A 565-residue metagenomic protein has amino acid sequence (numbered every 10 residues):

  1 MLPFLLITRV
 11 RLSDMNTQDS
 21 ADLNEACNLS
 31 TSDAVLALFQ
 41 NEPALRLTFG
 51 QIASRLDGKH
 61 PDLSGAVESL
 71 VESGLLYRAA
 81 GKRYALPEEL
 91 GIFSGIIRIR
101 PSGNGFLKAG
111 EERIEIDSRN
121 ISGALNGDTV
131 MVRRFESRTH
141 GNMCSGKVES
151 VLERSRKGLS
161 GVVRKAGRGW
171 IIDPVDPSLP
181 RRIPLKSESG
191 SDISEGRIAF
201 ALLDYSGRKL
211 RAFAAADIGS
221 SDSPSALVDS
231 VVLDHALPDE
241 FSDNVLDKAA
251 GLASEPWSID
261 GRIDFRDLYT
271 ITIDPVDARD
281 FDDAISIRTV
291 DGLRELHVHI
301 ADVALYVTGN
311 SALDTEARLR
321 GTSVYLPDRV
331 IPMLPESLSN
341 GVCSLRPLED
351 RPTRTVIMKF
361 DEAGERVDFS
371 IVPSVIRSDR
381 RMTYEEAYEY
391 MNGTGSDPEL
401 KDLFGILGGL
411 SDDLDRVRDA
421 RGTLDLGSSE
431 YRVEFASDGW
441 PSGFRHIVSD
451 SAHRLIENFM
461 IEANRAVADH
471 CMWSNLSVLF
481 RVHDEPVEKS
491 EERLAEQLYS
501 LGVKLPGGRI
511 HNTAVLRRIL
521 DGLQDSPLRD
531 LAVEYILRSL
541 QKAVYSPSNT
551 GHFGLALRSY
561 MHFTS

Functional and structural regions predicted by a protein language model:
M1-L5: Hydrophobic alpha-helical signal peptides and transmembrane signal-/tail-anchor segments that drive secretory-pathway
L6-I300, A304-E349, R381-M382, E389: Charge-lined substrate channels and their catalytic hotspots, especially those that engage the 3′ end of RNA
S54, E195, S206, P224 (+3 more regions): Electropositive polyanion-binding surfaces
